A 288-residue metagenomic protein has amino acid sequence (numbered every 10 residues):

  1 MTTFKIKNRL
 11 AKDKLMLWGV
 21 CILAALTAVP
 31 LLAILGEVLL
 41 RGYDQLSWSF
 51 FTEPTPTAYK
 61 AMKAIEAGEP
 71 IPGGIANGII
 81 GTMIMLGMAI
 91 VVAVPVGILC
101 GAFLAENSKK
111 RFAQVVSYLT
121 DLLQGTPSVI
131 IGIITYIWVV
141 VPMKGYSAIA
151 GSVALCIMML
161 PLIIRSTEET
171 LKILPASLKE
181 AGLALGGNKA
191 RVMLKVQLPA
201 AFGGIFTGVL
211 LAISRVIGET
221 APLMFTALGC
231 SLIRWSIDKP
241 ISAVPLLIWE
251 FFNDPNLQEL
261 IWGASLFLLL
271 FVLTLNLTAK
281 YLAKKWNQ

Functional and structural regions predicted by a protein language model:
M1-L26, A279-Q288: Transmembrane alpha-helical segments of polytopic membrane transport and secretion proteins
Y59-M62, L223-L269: Interhelical loop and adjacent transmembrane-helix boundary motif in polytopic membrane transport permeases
P72-F103, L198: Transmembrane alpha-helix signature in integral membrane proteins
M88-T120, K280-K284: Transmembrane-helix boundary motif in ABC transporter permease subunits
D121-C156: Generic hydrophobic transmembrane alpha-helix motif, especially the helices
P127, L185-G186, P199: Glycine/proline-centered hinge or cleavage motifs at structural transition points of membrane proteins
E168-K172, L210, E250-Q288: C-terminal transmembrane helix and the adjacent membrane-cytosol boundary/short C-terminal tail of inner/organellar
K189-T226: Transmembrane alpha-helices
